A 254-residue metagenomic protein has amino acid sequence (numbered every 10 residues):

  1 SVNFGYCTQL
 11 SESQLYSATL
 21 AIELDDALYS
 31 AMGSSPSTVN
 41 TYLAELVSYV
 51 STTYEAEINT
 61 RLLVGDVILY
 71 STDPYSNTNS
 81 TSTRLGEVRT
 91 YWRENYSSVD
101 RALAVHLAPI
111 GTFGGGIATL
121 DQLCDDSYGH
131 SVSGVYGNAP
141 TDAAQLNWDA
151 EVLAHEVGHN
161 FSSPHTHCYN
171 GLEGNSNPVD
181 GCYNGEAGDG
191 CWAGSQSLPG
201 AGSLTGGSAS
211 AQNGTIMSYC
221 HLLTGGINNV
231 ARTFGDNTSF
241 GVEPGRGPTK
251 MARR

Functional and structural regions predicted by a protein language model:
G5, Q9-R254: Extracellular (secreted or membrane-anchored) zinc-dependent metallopeptidases, primarily metzincins but also closely
